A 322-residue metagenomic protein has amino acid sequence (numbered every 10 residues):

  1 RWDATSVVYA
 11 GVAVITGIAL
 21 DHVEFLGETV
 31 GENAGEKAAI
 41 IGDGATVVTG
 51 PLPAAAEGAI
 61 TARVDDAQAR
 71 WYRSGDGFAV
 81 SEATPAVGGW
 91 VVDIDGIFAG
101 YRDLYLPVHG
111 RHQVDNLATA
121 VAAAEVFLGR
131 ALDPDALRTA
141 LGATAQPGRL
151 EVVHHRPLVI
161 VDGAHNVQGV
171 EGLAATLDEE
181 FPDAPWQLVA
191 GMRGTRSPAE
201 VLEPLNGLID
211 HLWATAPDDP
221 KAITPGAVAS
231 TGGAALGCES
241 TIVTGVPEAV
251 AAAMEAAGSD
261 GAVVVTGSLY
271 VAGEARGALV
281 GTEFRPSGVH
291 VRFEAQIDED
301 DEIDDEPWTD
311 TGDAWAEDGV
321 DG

Functional and structural regions predicted by a protein language model:
R1-P51, A55: Flexible active-site lid/hinge loop adjacent to a nucleotide/diphosphate and Mg2+-phosphate binding pocket
R1-V14, I18-L20, E32, V92-H211: Nucleotide phosphate-binding/pyrophosphate-handling subdomain across enzymes that bind or process nucleotide phosphates
V8-A10, V126, V167-G322: ATP-dependent carboxylate-amine ligase
D43-A45, D66-R70, D210, G237-C238: A short helix->loop->beta-strand "cap" motif at the edges of active sites that frequently abuts
G50-L52, R63-P85, L106-G110, D135-A143 (+5 more regions): Beta-strand->loop->alpha-helix junctions that form or flank phosphate-binding loops in nucleotide-handling enzymes
L52-A54, Q68, D76-L128, P247 (+2 more regions): C-terminal lobe/tail of nucleotide-utilizing enzymes
I60, V64, G232-G233: A generic structural signal for well-ordered alpha-helical segments
